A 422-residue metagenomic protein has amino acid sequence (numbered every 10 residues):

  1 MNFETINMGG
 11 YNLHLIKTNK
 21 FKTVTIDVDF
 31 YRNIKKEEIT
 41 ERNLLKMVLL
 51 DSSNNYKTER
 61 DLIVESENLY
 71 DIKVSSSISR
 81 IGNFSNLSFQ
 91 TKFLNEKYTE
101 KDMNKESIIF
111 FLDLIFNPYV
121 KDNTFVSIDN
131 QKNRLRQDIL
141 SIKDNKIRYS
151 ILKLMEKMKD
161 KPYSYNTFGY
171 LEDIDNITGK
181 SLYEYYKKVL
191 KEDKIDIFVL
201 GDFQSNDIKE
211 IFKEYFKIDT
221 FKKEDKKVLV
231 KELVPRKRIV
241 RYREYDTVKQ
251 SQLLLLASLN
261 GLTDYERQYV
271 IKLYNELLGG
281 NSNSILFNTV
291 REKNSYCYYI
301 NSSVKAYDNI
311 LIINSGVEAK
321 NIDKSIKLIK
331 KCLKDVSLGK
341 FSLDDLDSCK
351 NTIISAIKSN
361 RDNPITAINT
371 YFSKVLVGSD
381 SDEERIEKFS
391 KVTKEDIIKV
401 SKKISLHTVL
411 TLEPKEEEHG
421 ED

Functional and structural regions predicted by a protein language model:
M1-L69, Y170-D173, Y183-T289, T408-D422: His/Glu-rich zincin catalytic helix
H14-I16, K22-I34, T40-R42, E59-L114 (+7 more regions): M16 family metallopeptidases and their MPP-like homologs
S52-N55, E96-Y98, N117-F125: Short, polar/flexible loop-turn hinges at active-site or ligand-entry regions and domain interfaces
I78-I81, L182-L190, S302-K305, I398-K402: Short, flexible, solvent-exposed loop/turn segments with mixed acidic/basic and small polar residues
N117-K121, D225-K226, F341-D344: Flexible helix-coil linker/hinge segments at domain or subdomain boundaries
F125-K188: Compact, aliphatic and Gly/Pro-tolerant "microcore" segments centered on a short helix or tight beta-hairpin and their
V126, K227-R238, D344-S355: Short proline/glycine- and acidic-rich turn/helix-capping motifs at secondary-structure junctions
Q137-K143, K237-Q250, I354-P364: Short, low-order "capping/linker" segments at domain edges
